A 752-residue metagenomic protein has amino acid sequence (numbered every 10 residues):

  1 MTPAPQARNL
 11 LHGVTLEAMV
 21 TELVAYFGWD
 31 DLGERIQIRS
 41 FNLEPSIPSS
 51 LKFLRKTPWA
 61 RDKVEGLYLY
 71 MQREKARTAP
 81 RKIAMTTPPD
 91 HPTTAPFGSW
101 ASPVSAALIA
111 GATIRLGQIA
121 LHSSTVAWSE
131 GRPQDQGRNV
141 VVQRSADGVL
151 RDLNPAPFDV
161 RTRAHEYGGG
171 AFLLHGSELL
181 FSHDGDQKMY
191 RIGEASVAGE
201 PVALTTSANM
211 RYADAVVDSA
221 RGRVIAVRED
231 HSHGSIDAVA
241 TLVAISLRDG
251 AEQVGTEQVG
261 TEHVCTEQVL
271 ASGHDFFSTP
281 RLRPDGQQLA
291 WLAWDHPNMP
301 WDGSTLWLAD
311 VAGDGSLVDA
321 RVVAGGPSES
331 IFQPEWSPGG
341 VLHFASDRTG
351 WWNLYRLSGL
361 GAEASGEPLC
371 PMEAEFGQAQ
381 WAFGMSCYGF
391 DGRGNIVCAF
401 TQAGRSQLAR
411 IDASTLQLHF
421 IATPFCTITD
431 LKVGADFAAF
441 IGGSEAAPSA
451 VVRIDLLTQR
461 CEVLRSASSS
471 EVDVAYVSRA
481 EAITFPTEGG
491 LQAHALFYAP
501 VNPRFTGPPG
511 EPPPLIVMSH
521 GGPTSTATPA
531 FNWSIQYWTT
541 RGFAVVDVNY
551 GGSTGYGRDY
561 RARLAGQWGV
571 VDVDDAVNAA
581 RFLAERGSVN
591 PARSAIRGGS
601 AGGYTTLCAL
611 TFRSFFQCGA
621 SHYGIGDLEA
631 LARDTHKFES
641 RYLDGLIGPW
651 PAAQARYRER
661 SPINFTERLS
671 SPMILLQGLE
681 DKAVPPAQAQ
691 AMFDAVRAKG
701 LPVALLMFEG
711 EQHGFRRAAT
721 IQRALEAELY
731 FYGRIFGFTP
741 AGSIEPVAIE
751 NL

Functional and structural regions predicted by a protein language model:
M1-I83, T87-P88: Long, compositionally biased intrinsically disordered regulatory segments in eukaryotic proteins
T86-R115, S145-Y167, I192-R211, V243-S278 (+5 more regions): Multi-bladed beta-propeller domains
R115-A120, E130, R151-D152, A213 (+7 more regions): Non-catalytic accessory segments flanking enzyme active sites
L121-S123, L174-G176, D218-A220, P284-D285 (+3 more regions): Residue-level detector of Asp-centered blade-edge/turn motifs that repeat once per structural unit in beta-propeller
V126, L179, V224, L289 (+3 more regions): Hydrophobic beta-strand positions that form the internal "hydrophobic ladder" of WD40/Gbeta-like beta-propeller blades
E130-V140, V160-E166, F181-M189, T206-Y212 (+11 more regions): A flexible loop/linker signature enriched in serine peptidases of the S9 family
P297, A467-A592, G599, R633 (+1 more regions): Cap/lid segment of the alpha/beta-hydrolase catalytic domain
V548-L752: Active-site-proximal cap/loop segments of hydrolase catalytic domains
